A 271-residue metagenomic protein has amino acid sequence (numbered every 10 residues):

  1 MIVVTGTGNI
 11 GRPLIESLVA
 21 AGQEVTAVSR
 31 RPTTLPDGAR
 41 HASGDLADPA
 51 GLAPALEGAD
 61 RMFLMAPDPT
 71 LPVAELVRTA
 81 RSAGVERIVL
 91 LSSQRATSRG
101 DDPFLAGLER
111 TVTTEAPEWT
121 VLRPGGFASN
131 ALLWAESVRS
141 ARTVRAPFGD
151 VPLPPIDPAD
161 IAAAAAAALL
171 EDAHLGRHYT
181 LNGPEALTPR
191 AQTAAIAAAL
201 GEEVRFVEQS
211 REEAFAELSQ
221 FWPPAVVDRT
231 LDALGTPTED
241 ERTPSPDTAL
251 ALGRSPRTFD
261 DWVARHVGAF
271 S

Functional and structural regions predicted by a protein language model:
M1-R31, P36, A47-A53, E57-D60 (+6 more regions): Oxidoreductase cofactor-interface core, primarily capturing Rossmann-like NAD(P)-dependent enzymes
A42-G44: Cofactor-binding loops of NAD(P)H-dependent oxidoreductases, dominated by short-chain dehydrogenase/reductases
E212-S271: A hydrophobic C-terminal alpha-helical subdomain
